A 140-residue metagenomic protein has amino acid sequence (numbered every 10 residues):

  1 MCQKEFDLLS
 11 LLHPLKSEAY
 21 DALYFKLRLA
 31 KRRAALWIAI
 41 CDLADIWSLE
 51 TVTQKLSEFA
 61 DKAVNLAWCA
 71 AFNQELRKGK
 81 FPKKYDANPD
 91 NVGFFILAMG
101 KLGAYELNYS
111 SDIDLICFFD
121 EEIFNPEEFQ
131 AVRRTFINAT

Functional and structural regions predicted by a protein language model:
M1-T140: Non-catalytic regulatory/linker segments of enzymes
